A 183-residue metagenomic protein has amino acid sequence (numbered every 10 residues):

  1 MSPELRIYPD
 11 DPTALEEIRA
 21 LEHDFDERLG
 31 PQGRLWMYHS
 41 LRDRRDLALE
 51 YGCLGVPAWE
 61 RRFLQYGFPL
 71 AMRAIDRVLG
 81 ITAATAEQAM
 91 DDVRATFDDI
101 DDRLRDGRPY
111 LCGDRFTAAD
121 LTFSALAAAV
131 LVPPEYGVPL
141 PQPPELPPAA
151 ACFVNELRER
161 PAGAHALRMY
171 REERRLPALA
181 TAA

Functional and structural regions predicted by a protein language model:
M1, R103, R168-E172: C-terminal alpha-helix
M1-R62, E173-A183: GST-like domain detector, emphasizing the conserved glutathione-binding G-site in the N-terminal thioredoxin-like
P12, A83, E87, E156: Charge-dense, low-complexity intrinsically disordered segments
T13, E17-A20, D24, Q88-A95 (+2 more regions): A non-catalytic, amphipathic alpha-helix used as a structural packing/dimerization or gating element in enzyme scaffolds
E17, D46, R62, L70 (+3 more regions): Exposed alpha-helical structural elements
E27-Q142: GST-like fold's C-terminal all-alpha helical module
A125-L176: Short His-centered aromatic/hydrophobic patch
